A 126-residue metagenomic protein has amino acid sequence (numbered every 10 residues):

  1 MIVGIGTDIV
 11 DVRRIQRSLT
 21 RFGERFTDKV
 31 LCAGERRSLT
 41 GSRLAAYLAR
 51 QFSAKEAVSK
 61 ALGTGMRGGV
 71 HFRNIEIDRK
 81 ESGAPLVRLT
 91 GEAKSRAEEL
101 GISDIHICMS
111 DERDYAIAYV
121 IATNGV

Functional and structural regions predicted by a protein language model:
M1-V126: Core catalytic alpha/beta fold that binds nucleotide/phospho-ligands
